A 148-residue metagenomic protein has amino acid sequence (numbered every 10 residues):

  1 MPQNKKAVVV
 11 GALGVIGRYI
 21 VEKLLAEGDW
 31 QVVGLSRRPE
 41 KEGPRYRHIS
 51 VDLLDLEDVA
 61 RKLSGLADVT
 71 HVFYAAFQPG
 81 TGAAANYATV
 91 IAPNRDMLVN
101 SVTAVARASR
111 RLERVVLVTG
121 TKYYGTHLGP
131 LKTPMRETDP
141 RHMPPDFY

Functional and structural regions predicted by a protein language model:
P2-E27: N-terminal Rossmann NAD(P)H-binding glycine-rich loop of SDR-like oxidoreductase domains
K6, T70-H71, R114: Structural motif
G11, S36, T119: Short beta-strand/turn micro-motifs composed of small residues that flank or help shape donor/cofactor-binding pockets
G14, F77-T81, T121: Flexible cofactor-recognition loop at the NAD(P)H-binding site of Rossmann-like short-chain dehydrogenase/reductase
Y19-I20, P44, A83-A84, T126-L128: Short glycine-/acidic-enriched loop or helix-start segments at secondary-structure transitions that form or flank
G28-R38: Conserved glycine-rich Rossmann-like NAD(P)H-binding loop of the short-chain dehydrogenase/reductase
E40-K41, R47-D96, N100: NAD(P)H-binding glycine-rich loop region in Rossmannoid oxidoreductase-like domains and their noncatalytic homologs
Y74, V99-F147: Conserved Rossmann-fold NAD(P)-dependent oxidoreductase catalytic core, especially the SDR/UDP-sugar
